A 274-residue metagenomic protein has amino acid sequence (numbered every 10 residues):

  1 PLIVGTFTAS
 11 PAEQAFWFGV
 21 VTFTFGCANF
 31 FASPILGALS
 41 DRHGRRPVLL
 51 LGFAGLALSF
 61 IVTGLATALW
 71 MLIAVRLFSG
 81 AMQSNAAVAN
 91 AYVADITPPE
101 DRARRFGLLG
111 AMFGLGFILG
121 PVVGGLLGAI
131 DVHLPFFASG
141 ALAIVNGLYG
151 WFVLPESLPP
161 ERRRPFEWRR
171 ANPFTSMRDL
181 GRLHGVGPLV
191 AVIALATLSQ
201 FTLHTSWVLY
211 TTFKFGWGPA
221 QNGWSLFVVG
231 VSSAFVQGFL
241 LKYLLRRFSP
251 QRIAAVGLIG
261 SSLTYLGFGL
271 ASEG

Functional and structural regions predicted by a protein language model:
P1-A15, T205-N222: Short amphipathic helix-loop junctions that connect adjacent transmembrane helices in Major Facilitator Superfamily/SLC
G26-P34, S84, F117-I118, G230-G238: Residue-level signature of mid-helix packing/kink "hotspots" within the transmembrane helices of 12-pass Major
S33-H43, V236-P250: Helix-to-loop junctions at the C-terminal end of transmembrane segments in multipass secondary transporters
G44, L65-W70, M82, G216 (+1 more regions): Helix-breaking motifs and short loop linkers at transmembrane-helix boundaries and internal kinks in secondary membrane
P47-V62, R252-G267: Structural signature of the two symmetry-related core transmembrane helices
V75-G114: Cytoplasmic helix-loop-helix junction between adjacent transmembrane helices in 12-TM secondary transporters
M112-F152: Helix-loop-helix hairpin linking two adjacent transmembrane segments in secondary transporters
P155-A191: Juxtamembrane intracellular "pre-TM" segments in multi-pass secondary transporters
